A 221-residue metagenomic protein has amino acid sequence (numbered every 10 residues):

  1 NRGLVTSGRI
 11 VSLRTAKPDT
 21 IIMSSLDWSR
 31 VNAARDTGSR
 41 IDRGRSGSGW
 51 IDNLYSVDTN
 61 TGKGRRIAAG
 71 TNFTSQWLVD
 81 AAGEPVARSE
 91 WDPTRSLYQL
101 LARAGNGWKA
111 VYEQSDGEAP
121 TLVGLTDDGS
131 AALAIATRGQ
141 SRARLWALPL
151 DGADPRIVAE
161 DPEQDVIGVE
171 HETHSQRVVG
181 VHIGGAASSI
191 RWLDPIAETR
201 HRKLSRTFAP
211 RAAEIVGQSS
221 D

Functional and structural regions predicted by a protein language model:
N1-D221: Beta-propeller folds
